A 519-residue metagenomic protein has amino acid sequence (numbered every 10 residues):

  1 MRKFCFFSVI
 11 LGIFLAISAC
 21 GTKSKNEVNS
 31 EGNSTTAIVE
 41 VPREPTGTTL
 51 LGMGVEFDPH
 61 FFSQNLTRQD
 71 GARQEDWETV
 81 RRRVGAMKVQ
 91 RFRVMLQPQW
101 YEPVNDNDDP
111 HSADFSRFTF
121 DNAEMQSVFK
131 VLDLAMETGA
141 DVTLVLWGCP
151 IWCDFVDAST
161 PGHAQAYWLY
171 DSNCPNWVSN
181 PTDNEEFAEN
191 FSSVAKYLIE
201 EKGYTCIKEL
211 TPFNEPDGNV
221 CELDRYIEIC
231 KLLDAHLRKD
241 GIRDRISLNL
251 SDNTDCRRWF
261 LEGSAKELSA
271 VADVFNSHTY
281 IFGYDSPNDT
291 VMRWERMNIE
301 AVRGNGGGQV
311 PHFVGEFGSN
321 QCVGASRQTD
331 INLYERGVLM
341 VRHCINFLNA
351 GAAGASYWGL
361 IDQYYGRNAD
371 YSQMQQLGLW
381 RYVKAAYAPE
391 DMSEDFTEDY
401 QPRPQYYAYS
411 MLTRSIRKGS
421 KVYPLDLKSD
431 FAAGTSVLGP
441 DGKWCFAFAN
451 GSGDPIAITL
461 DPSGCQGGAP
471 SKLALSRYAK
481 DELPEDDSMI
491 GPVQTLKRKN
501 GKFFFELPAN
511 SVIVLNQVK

Functional and structural regions predicted by a protein language model:
I17-A19: C-terminal motif of bacterial Sec signal peptides marking the signal peptidase cleavage site
G21-E27: Bacterial lipoprotein signal-peptidase II cleavage site
E27-R83: N-terminal carbohydrate-binding accessory modules
M87-D285: Substrate-binding cleft and catalytic face of glycoside hydrolase catalytic domains, especially the flexible beta-alpha
D273-A325: Glycoside hydrolase catalytic-domain groove-lining segments
S319-S410, R414-I416, S420-A432: Aromatic/acidic polysaccharide-binding cleft in carbohydrate-active enzymes
L427-A469, N510-V514: Carbohydrate-binding surface patches
P492-K519: C-terminal beta-strand-rich structural cap/linker in extracellular carbohydrate-active enzymes
